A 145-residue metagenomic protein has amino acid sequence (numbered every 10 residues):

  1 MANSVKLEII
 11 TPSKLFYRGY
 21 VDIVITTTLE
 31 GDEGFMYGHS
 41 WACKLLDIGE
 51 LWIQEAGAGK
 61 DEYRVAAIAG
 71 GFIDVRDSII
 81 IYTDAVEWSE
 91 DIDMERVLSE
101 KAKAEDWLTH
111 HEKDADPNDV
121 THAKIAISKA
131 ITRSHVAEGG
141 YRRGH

Functional and structural regions predicted by a protein language model:
S4, R64, Y141-H145: N-terminal assembly/interaction segments in proteins that build large macromolecular machines
E8, P12-S99, K103: Compact, glycine-rich, soluble single-domain proteins
E87-H145: Acidic/glycine-rich phosphate/pyrophosphate-binding loops and surrounding catalytic core that coordinate Mg2+
